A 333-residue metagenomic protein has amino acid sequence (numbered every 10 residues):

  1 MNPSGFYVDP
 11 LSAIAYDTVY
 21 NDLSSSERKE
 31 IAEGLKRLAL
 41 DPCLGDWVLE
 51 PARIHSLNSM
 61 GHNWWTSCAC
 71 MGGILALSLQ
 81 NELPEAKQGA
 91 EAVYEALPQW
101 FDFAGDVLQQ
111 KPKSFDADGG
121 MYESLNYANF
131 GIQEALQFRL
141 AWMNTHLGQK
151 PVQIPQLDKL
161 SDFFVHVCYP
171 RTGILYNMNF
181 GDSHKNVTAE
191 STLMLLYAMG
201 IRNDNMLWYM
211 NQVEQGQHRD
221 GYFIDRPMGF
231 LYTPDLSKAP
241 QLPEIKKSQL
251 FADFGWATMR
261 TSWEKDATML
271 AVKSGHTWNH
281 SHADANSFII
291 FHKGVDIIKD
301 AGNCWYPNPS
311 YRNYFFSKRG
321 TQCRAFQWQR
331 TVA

Functional and structural regions predicted by a protein language model:
M1-D162: Aromatic-lined, polymer-binding surfaces characteristic of secreted/periplasmic polysaccharide-degrading enzymes
Y122-A333: Extended polysaccharide-engagement surfaces of secreted carbohydrate-active enzymes
